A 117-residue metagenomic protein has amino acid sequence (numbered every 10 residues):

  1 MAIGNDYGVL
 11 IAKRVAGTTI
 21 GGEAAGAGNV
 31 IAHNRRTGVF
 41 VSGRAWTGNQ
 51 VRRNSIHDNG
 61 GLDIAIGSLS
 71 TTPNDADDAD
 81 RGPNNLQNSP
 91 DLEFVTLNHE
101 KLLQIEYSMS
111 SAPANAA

Functional and structural regions predicted by a protein language model:
M1-A117: Extracellular parallel beta-helix/beta-solenoid repeat domains
